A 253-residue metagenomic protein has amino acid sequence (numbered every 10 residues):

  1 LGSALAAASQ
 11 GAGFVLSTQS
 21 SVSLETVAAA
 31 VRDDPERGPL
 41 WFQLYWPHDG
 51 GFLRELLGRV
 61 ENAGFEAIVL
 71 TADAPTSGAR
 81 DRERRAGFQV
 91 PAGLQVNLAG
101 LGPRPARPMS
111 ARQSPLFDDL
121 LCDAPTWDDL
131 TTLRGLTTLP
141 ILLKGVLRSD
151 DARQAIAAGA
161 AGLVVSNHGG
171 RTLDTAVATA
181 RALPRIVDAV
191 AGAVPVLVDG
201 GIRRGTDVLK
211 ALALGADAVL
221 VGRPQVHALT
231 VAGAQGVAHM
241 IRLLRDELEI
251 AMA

Functional and structural regions predicted by a protein language model:
L1-A157, G169-T172: Active-site entrance/lid segments in N-terminal catalytic domains of soluble metabolic enzymes
G2, A178-L183: Charged helix-capping and loop-helix junction motifs
T126, A176-T179: Short, conserved glycine- and acidic-residue-centered signature motifs in active-site or ligand-binding loops
V146-R148, H168-G170, A178, G201 (+1 more regions): Histidine- and/or cysteine-centered catalytic micro-motif in compact active-site loops
A152-A155, A160, A211-A216: Small-residue (primarily alanine) positions within well-ordered alpha-helices, especially packing/interaction faces
A161-H168, D174: Ligand/cofactor pocket segment of small-molecule handling proteins
R181-A253: Alpha/beta catalytic cores of nucleotide-metabolism and tRNA/nucleoside-modifying enzymes
